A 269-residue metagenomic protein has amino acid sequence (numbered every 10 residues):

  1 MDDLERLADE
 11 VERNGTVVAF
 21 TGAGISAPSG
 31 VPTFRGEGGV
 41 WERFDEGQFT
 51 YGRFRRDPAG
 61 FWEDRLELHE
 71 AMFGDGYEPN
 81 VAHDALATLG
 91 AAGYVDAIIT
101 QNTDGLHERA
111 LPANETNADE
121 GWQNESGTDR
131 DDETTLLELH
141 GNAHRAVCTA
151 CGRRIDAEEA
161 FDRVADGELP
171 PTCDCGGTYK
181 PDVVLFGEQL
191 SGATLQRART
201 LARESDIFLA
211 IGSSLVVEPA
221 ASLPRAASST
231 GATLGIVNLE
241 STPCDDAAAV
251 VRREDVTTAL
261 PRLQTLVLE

Functional and structural regions predicted by a protein language model:
M1-E269: Conserved catalytic core of sirtuin-type NAD+-dependent deacylases
